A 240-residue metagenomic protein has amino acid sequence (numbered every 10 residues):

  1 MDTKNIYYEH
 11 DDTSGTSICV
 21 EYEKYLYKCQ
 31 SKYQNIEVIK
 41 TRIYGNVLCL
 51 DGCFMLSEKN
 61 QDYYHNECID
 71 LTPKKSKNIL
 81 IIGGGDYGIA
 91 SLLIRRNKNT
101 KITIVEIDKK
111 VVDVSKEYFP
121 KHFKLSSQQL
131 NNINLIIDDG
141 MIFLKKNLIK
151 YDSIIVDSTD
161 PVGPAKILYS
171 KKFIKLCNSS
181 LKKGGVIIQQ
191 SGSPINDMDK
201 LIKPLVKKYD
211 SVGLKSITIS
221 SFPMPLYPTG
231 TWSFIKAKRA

Functional and structural regions predicted by a protein language model:
M1-V47: N-terminal auxiliary segments of SAM/dcSAM-dependent transferases
D2-E9, L56-Q189, N196-K203, D210 (+2 more regions): The AdoMet/dcAdoMet-binding core of the Class I SAM-like
Y44-D51, V186: Short, basic/glycine-rich phosphate-binding loops at helix/coil junctions that contact nucleotide phosphates
G192-P194, F222: Active-site beta-loop-alpha junctions enriched in small/polar residues
L214-P225: Conserved S-adenosyl-L-methionine
K236-A240: C-terminal lobe and adjacent flexible extensions of AdoMet/dcAdoMet transferase-like proteins
